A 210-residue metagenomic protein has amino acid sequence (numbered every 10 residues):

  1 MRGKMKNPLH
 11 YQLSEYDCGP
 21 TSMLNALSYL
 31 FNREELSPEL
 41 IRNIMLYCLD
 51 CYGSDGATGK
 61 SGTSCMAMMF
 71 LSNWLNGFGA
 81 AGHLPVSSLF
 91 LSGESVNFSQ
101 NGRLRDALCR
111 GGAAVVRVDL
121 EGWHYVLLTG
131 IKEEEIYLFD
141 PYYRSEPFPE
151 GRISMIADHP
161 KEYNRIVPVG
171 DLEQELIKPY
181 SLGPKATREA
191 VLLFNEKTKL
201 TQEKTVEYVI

Functional and structural regions predicted by a protein language model:
R2-S92, V206: Cysteine-nucleophile protease catalytic domains, especially the papain-like/related folds used in DUB/UBL proteases
D17, A26, V116, H124 (+2 more regions): Residues in flexible loops and secondary-structure boundaries
I44-C48, A67-L71, R103-L104, L108 (+2 more regions): Generic hydrophobic, helix-prone segments enriched in Leu/Val/Ile
G59-T63, V96, L120, T201-Q202: Alpha-helix N-cap/loop-to-helix boundary motif
M69-L75, Q100-L104, L176-Y180: Intrinsically disordered, low-complexity boundary segments flanking structured domains
L71-V86, V116-I131, I153-N164: Hydrophobic transmembrane alpha-helix bundles
L89-Y143, P147: Active-site-adjacent substructure of cysteine-protease-like catalytic cores
L108-C109, I131-I210: Noncatalytic regulatory segments and standalone regulatory/sensor domains
